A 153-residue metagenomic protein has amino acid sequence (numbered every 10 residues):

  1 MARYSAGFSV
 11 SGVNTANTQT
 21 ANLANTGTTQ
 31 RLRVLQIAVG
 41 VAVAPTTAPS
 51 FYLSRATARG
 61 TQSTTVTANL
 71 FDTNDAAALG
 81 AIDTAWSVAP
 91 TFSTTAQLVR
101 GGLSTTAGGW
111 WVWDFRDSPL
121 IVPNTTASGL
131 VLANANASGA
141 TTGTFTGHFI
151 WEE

Functional and structural regions predicted by a protein language model:
M1-E153: Surface-exposed, low-hydrophobicity beta-strand/loop segments enriched in small/polar/acidic residues
